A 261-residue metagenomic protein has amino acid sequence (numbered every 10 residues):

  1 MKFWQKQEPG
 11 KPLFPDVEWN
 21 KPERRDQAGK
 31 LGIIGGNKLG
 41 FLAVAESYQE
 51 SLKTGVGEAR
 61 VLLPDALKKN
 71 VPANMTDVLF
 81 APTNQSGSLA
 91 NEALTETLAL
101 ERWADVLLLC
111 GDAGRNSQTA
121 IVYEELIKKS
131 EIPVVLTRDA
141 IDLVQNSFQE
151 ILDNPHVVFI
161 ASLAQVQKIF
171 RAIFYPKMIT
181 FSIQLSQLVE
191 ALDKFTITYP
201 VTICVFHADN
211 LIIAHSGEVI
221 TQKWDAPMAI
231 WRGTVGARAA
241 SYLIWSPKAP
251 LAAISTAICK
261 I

Functional and structural regions predicted by a protein language model:
M1-D26: Positively charged, low-complexity intrinsically disordered leader regions
K2-Q5, L62-Q222: Glycine-rich phosphate/dinucleotide-binding loop and adjoining beta-alpha-beta core of small-molecule
V17-P82, R238, A257-I261: Substrate-binding N-lobe of the ribokinase-like
R25-I33, H215-A226: Glycine/charged-rich beta-loop-alpha catalytic/anionic-binding loops adjacent to active sites
N37-F41, D112-N116, R232: Gly/Ser/Thr-rich loops at beta-strand to alpha-helix junctions that form or flank small-molecule/cofactor-binding
L39, K53-G57, T76, E131 (+5 more regions): Generic secondary-structure signature for well-ordered alpha-helical cores
L185-T196, K248-I261: Short, well-structured alpha-helical segments that form the helix of a local strand-helix-strand
A226-T256: Short, small-residue alpha-helix embedded
